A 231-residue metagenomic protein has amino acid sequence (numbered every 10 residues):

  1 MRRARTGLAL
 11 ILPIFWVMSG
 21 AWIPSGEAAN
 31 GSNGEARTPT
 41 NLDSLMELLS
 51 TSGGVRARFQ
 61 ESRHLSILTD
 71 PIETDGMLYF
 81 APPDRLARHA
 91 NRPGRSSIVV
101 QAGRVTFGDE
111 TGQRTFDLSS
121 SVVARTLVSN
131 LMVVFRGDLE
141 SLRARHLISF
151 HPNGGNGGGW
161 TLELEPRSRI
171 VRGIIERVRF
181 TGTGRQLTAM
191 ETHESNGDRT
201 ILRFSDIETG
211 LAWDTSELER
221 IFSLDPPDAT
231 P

Functional and structural regions predicted by a protein language model:
M1-I11: Bacterial N-terminal signal peptides that target proteins for export
A9-A21: Bacterial N-terminal signal peptides
W22-P71, E217-P231: N-terminal leader/targeting segments and the immediate start of mature chains
L49, T126-S141: Short, solvent-exposed helix-to-loop capping segments enriched in aromatics
S50-T106: N-terminal mature ectodomain segment of secretory-pathway/periplasmic proteins
E61-R63, D84, A90-G94, A102-R104 (+5 more regions): A mature extracytoplasmic/lumenal domain signature
F107-M132: Acidic/charged, solvent-exposed loop-and-adjacent secondary-structure segments enriched in E/D, K/R, S/T, and G/P
F116, L139-P227: Gly/Pro-enriched, hydrophobic low-complexity segments that function as extracytoplasmic propeptides/linkers
